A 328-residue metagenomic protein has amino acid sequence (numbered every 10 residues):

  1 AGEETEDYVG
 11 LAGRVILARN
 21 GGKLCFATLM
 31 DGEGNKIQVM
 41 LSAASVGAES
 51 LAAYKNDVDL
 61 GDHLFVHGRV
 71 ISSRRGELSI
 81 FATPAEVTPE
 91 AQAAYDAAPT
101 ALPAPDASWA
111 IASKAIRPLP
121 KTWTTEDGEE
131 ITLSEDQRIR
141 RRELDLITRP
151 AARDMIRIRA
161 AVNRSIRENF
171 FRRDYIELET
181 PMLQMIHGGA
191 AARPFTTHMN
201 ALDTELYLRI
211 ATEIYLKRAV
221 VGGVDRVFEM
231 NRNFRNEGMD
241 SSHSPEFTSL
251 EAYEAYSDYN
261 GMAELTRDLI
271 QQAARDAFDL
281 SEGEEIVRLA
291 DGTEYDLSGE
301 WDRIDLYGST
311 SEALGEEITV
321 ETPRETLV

Functional and structural regions predicted by a protein language model:
A1-V328: Class II aminoacyl-tRNA synthetase catalytic cores and aaRS-like
